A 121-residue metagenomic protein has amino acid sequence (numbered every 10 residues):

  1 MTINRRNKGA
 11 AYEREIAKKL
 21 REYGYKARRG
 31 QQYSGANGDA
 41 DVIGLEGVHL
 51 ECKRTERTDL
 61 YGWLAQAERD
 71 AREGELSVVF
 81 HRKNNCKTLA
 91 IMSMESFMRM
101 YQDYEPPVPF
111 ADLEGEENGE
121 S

Functional and structural regions predicted by a protein language model:
M1-S121: Catalytic phosphate/metal-binding cores of nucleic-acid and nucleotide-processing enzymes, i.e., regions that mediate
